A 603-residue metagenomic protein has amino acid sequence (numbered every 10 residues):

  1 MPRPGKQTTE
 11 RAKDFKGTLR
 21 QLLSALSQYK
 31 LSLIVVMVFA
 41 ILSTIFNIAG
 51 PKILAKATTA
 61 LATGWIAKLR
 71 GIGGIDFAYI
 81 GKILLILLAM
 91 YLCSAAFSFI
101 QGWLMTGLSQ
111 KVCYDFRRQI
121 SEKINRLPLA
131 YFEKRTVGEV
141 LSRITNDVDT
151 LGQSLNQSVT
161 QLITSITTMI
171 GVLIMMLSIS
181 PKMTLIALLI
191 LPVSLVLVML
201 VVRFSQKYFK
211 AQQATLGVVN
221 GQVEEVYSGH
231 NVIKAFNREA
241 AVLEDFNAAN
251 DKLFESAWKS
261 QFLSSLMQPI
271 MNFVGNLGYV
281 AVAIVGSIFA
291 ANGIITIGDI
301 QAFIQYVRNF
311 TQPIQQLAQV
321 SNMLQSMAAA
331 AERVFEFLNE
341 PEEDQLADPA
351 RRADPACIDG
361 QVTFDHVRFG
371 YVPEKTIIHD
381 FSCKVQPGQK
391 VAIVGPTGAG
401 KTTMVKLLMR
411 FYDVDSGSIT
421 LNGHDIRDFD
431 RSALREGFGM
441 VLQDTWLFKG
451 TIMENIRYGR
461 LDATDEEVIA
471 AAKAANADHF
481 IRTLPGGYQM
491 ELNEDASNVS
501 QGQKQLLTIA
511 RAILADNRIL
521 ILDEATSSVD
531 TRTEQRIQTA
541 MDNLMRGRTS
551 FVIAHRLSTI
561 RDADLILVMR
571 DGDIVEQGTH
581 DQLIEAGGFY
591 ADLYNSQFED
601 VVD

Functional and structural regions predicted by a protein language model:
P2-E10, Q110, R118-S142, N146-V148 (+8 more regions): Short intracellular "coupling" helices and adjacent cytoplasmic loop segments at the cytosolic face of multi-pass
G17-T18, L26, M105, N125-M169 (+1 more regions): Juxtamembrane loop-to-helix connectors within ABC transporter transmembrane domains
R20-L23, L31-K56, L87, G102-T106 (+4 more regions): Alpha-helical segments in transporter systems
Q28, S32-I45, Q157-A211, V282-I295 (+1 more regions): Transmembrane helices of ABC transporter permease
Q28-K30, L129-A130, V148-L155, V159 (+6 more regions): An intracellular "coupling" helix at the cytosolic face of ABC transporter transmembrane type-1 domains
L33-F97, S178-K182, G293-I297: Transmembrane helix-loop-helix hairpins at lipid-water interfaces of multipass membrane proteins, especially the type-1
G64, M175-L189, K259-R333, F337-L338: Helix-loop-helix
L346, P355-D603: ABC-type nucleotide-binding domain
